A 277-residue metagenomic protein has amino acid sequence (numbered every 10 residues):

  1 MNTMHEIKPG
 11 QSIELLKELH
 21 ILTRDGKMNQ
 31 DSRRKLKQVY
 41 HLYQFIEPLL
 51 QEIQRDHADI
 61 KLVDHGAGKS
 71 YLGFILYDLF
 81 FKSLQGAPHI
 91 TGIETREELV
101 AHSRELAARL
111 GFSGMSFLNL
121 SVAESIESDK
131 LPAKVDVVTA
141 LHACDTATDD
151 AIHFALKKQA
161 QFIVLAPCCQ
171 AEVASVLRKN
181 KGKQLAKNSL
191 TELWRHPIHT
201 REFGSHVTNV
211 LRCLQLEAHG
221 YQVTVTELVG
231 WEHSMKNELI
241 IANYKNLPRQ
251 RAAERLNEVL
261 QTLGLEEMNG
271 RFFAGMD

Functional and structural regions predicted by a protein language model:
N2-E18, D25, D31-R33, Y40 (+3 more regions): Class I S-adenosyl-L-methionine
T23, M28, I53-R55, D59: S-adenosylmethionine-dependent methyltransferases
Q38-A58: Conserved alpha-helix/loop element of class I SAM-dependent methyltransferases that forms part of the SAM/SAH-binding
F45-E52, L79-K82, L106, F154: A generic secondary-structure signal
A58-G68: Conserved class I S-adenosyl-L-methionine
K69-Q85: Conserved SAM-binding loop of SAM-dependent methyltransferases across substrates and taxa, primarily the Class I
H89-E94: Conserved SAM-binding motif I beta-strand of class I
